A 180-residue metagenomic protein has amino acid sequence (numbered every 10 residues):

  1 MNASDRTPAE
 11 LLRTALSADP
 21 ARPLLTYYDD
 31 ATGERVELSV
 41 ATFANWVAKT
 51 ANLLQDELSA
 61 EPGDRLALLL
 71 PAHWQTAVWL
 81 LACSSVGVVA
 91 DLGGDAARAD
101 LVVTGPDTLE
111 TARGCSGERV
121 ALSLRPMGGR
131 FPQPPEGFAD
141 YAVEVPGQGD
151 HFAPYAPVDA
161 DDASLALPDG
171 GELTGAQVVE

Functional and structural regions predicted by a protein language model:
M1-P8, D29-G33, T42, Q75: Long terminal accessory regions outside catalytic cores
N2-T26, G149-A160: A short N-terminal helical cap/helix-turn-helix that marks the beginning of AMP-binding/adenylate-forming
S17-A18, S59-P62, G94-D100, R113-S116: Flexible, charged surface loops at secondary-structure boundaries
L24-Y27, P62-A72, V102-T104, L165-L167: Short hydrophobic beta-strand segments
L25-A60, P157-E180: Conserved AMP-binding/adenylate-forming core of the ANL superfamily
V36, L53-G93: Conserved AMP-binding/adenylate-forming
L70, D91-L101, P106-T108: ATP-dependent adenylate-forming carboxylate-activation enzymes
L101-E180: ANL superfamily adenylate-forming
